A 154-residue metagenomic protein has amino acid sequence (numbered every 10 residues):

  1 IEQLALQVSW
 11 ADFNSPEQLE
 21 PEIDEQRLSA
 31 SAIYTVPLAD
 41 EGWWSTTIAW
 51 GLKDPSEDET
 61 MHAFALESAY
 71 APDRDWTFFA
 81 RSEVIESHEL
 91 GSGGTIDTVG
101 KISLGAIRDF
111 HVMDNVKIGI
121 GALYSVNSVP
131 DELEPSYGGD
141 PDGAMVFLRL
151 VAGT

Functional and structural regions predicted by a protein language model:
I1-G93, I102: Detector for outer-membrane/organellar transmembrane beta-barrel domains, recognizing the amphipathic beta-strand
V8-S9, I48-W50, I118-N127: Extended hydrophobic secondary-structure segments that form protein cores and membrane-embedded regions
I23-E25, D97, P135-P141: Flexible, surface-exposed loop regions and adjacent strand-edge segments of Gram-negative outer-membrane beta-barrel
L90, N115-I120, R149-T154: Flexible, glycine-rich linker and terminal segments associated with outer-membrane beta-barrel/transport systems
L90-I96, I107-D109: Short, glycine/charged-rich beta-strand-loop motifs at protein surfaces that mediate ligand recognition and catalysis
L104, G138-T154: Outer-membrane beta-barrel "beta-signal"
G105-L123: C-terminal closing repeat unit and adjoining cap/tail of repeat-based domains
S128-P135: Low-complexity, intrinsically disordered Gly/Pro/Thr-rich segments
